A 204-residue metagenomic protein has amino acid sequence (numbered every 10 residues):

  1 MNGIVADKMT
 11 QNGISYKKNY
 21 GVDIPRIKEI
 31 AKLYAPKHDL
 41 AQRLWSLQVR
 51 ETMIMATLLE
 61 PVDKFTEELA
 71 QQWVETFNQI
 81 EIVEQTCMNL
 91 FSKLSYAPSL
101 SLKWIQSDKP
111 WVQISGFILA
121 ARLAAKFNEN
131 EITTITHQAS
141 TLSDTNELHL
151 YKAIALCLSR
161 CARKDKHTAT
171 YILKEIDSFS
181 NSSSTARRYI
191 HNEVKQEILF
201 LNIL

Functional and structural regions predicted by a protein language model:
M1-L204: Alpha-helical scaffold domains
